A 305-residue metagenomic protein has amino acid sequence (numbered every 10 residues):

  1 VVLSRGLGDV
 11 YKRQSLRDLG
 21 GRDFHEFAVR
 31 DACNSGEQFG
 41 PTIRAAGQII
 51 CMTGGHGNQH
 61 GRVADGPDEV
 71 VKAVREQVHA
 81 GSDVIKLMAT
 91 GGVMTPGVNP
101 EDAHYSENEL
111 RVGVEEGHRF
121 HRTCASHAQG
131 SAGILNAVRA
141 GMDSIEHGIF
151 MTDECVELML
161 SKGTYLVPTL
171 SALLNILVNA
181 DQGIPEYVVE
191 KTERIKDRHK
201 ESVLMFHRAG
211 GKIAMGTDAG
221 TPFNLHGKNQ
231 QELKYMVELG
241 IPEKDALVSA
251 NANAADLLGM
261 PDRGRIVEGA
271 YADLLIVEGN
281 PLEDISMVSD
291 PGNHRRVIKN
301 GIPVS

Functional and structural regions predicted by a protein language model:
V1-Y11: Single conserved hydrophobic/aromatic residue that forms the stacking wall/gate of nucleotide- or nucleobase-binding
G8, Q14-S15, D83, D143: Short acidic/polar active-site loop segments enriched in Thr and Asp
A28, D68-L166, Q182-G183, E193-I213 (+1 more regions): Histidine/acidic residue-rich metal-binding segments in metalloenzymes
R44-H60, L110-R111, N179: N-terminal small/glycine-rich loop or linker at the start of catalytic domains across soluble metabolic enzymes
G55-K72: Active-site mouth loops of central-metabolism enzymes
R119, T123, Y187, K196-N280: His/Asp/Glu-enriched, well-ordered alpha-helical/loop segment that forms or immediately abuts the divalent-metal
T169, L173-K191: Active-site loop ensemble at the mouth of alpha/beta enzyme cores that anchors a bound cofactor
A250, E268-S305: C-terminal cap of metal-dependent C-N hydrolases
